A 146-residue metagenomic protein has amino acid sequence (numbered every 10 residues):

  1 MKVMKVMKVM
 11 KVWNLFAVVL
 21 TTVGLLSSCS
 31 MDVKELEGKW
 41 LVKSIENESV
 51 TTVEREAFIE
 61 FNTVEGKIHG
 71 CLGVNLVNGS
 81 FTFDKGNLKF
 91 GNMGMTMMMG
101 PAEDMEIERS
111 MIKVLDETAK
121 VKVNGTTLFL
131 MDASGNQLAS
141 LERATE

Functional and structural regions predicted by a protein language model:
M1-S27: Sec-dependent bacterial lipoprotein signal peptides
S27-E146: Lipid interaction determinants
